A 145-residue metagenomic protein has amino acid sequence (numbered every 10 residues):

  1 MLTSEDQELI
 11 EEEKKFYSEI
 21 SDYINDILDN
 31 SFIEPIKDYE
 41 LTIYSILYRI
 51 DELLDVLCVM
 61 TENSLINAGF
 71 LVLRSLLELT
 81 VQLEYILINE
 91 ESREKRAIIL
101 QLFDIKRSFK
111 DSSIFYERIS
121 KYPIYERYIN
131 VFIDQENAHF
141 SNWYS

Functional and structural regions predicted by a protein language model:
M1-P35, F103-S145: Secondary-shell segments that build the walls of catalytic and ion/ligand-binding clefts
M1-S4, T80, E91: Basic/polar, acidic-poor N-terminal "presequence/leader" segments that form or can form short amphipathic helices
L9, E13, T42-R49, V72: Amphipathic alpha-helix face/heptad-repeat signature
E19, Y23-M60: Short, contiguous, well-structured surface segments enriched in hydrophobic/aromatic residues
L47, D51-L87: Short, hydrophobic, well-ordered secondary-structure elements
L87-R93: Predominantly late transmembrane helices and immediately cytosolic-facing juxtamembrane segments
R93-L102: Functional transmembrane-helix hotspots
